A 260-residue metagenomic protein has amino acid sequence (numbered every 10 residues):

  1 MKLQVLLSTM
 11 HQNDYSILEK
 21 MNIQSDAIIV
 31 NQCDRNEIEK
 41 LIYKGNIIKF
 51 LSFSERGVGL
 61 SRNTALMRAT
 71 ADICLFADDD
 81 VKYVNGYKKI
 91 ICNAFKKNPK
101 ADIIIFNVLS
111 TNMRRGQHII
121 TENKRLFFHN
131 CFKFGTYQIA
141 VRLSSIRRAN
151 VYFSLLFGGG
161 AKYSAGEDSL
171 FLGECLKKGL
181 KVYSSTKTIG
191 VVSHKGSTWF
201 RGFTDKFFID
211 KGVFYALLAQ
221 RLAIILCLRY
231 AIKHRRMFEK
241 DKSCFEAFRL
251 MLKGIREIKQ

Functional and structural regions predicted by a protein language model:
M1-I28, E39: N-proximal low-complexity "stem/linker" segments adjacent to membrane-targeting elements
F53-A69: Glycine-rich, basic loop-to-helix element that forms the pyrophosphate-binding segment of sugar-nucleotide handling
C74: Short aromatic/hydrophobic "clamp" motif used to bind/position activated sugar donors
D78-K82: The conserved acidic donor/metal-binding loop of glycosyltransferases
G86-I119: Conserved donor NDP-sugar-binding/catalytic core segment of glycosyltransferases
F153-L155, G179-V191, F203-F207: Catalytic beta-strand/loop signature of glycosyltransferases that borders the donor
G158-L170: Acidic donor-binding loop at a coil-to-helix junction in glycosyltransferase catalytic cores that engages
G202-Q260: Non-catalytic, C-terminal membrane-associated alpha-helical segments of glycosyltransferases
